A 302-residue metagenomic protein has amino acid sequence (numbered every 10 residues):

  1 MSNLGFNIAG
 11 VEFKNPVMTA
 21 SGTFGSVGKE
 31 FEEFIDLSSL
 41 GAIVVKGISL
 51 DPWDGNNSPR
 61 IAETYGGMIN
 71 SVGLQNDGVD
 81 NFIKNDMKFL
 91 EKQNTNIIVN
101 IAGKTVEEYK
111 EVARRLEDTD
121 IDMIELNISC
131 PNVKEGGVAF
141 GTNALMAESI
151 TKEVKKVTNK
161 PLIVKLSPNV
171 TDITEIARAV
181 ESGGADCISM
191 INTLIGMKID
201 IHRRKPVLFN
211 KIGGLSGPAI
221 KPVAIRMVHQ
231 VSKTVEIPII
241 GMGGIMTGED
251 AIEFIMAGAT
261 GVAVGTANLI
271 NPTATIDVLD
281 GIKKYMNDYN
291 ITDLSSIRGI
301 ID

Functional and structural regions predicted by a protein language model:
M1-I97, G103: N-terminal capping/small domains of soluble enzymes
N7, V11, I35, I83-K92 (+6 more regions): Surface-exposed amphipathic alpha-helices with a cationic face
G22, I48, S129-P131, T193 (+1 more regions): Flexible loop residues that form catalytic and substrate-binding hotspots at small-molecule/glycan-binding clefts
A42, K104-I240, E249-A257: Alpha/beta enzyme core
P52-N56, K198-D200, P272-T275: Short, charged, surface-exposed secondary-structure boundary motifs
L215-E236, I240, M246-D302: Alpha/beta catalytic cores of nucleotide-metabolism and tRNA/nucleoside-modifying enzymes
